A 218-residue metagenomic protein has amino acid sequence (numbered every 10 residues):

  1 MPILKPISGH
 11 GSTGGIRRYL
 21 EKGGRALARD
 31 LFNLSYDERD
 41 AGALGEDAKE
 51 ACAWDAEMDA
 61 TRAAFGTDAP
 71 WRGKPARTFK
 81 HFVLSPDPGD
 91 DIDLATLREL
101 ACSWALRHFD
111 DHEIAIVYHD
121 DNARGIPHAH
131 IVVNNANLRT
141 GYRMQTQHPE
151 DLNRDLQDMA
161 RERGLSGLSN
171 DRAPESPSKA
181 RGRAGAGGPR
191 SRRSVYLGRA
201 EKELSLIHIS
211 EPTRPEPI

Functional and structural regions predicted by a protein language model:
M1-L206, S210: N-terminal nicking endonuclease/strand-transfer module with a His-rich metal-binding environment and a catalytic Tyr
E211-R214, I218: Positively charged, low-complexity/disordered segments
